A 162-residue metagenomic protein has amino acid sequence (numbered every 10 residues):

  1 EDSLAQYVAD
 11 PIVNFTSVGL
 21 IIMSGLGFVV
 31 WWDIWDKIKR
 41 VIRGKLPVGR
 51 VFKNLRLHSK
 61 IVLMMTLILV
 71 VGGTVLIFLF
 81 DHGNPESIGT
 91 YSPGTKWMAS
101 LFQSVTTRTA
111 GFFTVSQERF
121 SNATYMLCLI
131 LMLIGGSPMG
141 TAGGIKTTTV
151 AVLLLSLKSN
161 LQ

Functional and structural regions predicted by a protein language model:
E1-Q162: Membrane-proximal intracellular helices of multi-pass ion channels
